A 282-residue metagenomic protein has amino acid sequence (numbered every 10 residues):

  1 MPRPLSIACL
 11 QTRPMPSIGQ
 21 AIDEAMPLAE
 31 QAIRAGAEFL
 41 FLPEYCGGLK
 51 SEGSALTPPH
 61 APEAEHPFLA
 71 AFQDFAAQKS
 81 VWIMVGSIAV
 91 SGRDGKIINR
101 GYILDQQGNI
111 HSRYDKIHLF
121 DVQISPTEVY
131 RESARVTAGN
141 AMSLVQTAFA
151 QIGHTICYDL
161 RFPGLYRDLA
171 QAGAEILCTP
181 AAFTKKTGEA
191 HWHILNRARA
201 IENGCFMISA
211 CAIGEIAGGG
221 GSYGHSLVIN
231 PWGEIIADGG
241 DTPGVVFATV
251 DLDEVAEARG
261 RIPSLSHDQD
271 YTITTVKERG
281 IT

Functional and structural regions predicted by a protein language model:
P4-P16, A21, F41, R100 (+4 more regions): Active-site-proximal beta-strand elements of phosphoester/diester hydrolases
T12-R13, I88, K116-I117, C157 (+1 more regions): Active-site beta-loop-alpha junctions enriched in small/polar residues
I18-Q107, R113-D115, T184-R199: Cys-nucleophile CN-hydrolase/nitrilase-fold catalytic domain and related Cys-dependent amidase chemistry that acts on
E63-M84, Q151, C157-V246: CN hydrolase (nitrilase-like) catalytic-core segments centered on the catalytic cysteine and neighboring Lys/Glu
A64, G92-A172, K185-T187, I194 (+1 more regions): Active-site catalytic loop in hydrolytic enzyme cores
V85-S87, R100-I103, S143-V145, S226-V228 (+1 more regions): Short beta-strand scaffold segments in enzyme catalytic cores
R113, A212-T282: C-terminal beta-strand edge segments of enzyme domains
